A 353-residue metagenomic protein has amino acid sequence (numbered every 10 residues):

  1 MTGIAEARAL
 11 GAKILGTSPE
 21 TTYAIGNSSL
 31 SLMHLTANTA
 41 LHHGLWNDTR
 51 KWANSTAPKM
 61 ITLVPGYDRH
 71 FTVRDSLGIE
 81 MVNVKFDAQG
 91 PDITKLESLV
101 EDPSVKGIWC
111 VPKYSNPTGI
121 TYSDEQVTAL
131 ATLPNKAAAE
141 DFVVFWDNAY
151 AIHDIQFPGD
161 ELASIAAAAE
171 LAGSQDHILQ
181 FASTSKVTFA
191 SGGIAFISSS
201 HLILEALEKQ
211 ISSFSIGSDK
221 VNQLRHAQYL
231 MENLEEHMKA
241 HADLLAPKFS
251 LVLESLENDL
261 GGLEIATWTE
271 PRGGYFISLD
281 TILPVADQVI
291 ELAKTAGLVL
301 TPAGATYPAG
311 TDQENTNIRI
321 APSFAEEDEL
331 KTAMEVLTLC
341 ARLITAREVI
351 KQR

Functional and structural regions predicted by a protein language model:
M1-A139, A151-G173, A286, L343-Q352: Conserved core of the PLP fold type I
A9, K13, S18, N47-D48 (+3 more regions): PLP-dependent enzyme catalytic core of the Aspartate aminotransferase-like
G107, V143-V144, L179: Hydrophobic "anchor" residues on beta-strands that sit immediately upstream of conserved functional sites
N148: Walker B catalytic acidic pair
A169-A246, D259: Conserved core segment of the aminotransferase class I/II
L204, E208, F276-R319, E327-T332: Conserved C-terminal alpha-helix-loop-beta "cap" of PLP-dependent enzymes that closes/shapes the active-site mouth
A242-L253, I265-D280: Conserved glycine-rich beta-strand-loop-beta hairpin in the small C-terminal domain of fold type I
